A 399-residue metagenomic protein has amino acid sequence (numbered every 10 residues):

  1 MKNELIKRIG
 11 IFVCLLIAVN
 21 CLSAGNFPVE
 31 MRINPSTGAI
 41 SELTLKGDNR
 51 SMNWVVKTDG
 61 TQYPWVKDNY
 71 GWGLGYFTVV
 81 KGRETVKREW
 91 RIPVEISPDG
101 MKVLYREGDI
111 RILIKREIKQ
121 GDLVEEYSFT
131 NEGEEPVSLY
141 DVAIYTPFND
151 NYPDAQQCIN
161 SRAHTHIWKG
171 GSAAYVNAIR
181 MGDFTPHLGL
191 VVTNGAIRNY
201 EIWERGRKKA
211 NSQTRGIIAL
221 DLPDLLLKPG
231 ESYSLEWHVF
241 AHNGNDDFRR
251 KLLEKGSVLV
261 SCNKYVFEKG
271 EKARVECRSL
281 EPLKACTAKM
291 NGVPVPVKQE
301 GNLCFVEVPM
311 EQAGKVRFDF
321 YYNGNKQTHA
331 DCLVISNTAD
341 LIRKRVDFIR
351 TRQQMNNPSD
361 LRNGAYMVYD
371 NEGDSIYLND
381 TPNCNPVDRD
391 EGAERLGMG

Functional and structural regions predicted by a protein language model:
K2-I11: Bacterial N-terminal signal peptides that target proteins for export
G10-N20: Bacterial N-terminal signal peptides
S23-E126, T130-N199, R205-K208, R215-I217 (+3 more regions): Beta-strand-rich N-terminal accessory domains
I114-R116, L222-L226, V295-P296, F305-V308: Beta-strand-rich interaction surfaces with strong enrichment in secreted/lumenal proteins
P229-G230, F267-K272, E300-G301: Solvent-exposed, conformationally flexible loop/turn segments
N243-E281: Extracellular ectodomain segments of secreted/surface proteins
V258, N263-K272, K326-G399: An acidic-aromatic substrate-binding cleft motif
A285-R343: Extended acidic/polar, glycine-enriched regions that form or flank non-catalytic beta-rich accessory modules
